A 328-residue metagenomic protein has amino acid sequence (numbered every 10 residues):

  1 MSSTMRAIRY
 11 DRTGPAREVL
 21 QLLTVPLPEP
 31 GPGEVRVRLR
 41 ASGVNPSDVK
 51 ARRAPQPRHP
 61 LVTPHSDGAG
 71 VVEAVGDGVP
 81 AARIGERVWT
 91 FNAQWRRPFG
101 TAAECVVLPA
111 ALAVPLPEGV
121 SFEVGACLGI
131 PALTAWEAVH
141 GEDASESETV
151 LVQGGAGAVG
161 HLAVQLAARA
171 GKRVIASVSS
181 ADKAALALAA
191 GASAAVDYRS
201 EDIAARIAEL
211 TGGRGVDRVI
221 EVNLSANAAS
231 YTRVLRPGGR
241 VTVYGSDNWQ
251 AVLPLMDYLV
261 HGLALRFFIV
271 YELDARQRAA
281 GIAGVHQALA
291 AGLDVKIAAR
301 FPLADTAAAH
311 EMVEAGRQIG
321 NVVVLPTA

Functional and structural regions predicted by a protein language model:
M1-S3, R276-A328: C-terminal hydrophobic helical "lid"/dimerization subdomain of Rossmann-like NAD(P)H-dependent oxidoreductases
P26-G43, R53-Q94: Glycine-rich beta-strand-centered segment in the early N-terminal region that forms part of a ligand/cofactor-binding
A81, F91-G154: NAD(P)H dinucleotide-binding glycine-rich loop of Rossmann-like/cofactor-binding domains, especially the beta1-alpha1
R87, T149, R173, G239-R240 (+1 more regions): Short glycine-centered segments of the SAM/dcSAM-binding site in methyltransferase folds
A126-S200: Mid-domain Rossmann-like dinucleotide-binding core that forms the NAD(H)/NADP(H) cofactor-binding site
G154-G155, N223, S246: NAD(P)H cofactor-binding loop motif with strongest signal on the N-terminal glycine-rich segment
I203-G213: Short amphipathic alpha-helix with an adjacent loop that forms part of the alpha/beta core around
A226-A291, P326-A328: Glycine-rich phosphate-binding loop and adjacent beta-alpha segment of Rossmann(oid) nucleotide-cofactor-binding
